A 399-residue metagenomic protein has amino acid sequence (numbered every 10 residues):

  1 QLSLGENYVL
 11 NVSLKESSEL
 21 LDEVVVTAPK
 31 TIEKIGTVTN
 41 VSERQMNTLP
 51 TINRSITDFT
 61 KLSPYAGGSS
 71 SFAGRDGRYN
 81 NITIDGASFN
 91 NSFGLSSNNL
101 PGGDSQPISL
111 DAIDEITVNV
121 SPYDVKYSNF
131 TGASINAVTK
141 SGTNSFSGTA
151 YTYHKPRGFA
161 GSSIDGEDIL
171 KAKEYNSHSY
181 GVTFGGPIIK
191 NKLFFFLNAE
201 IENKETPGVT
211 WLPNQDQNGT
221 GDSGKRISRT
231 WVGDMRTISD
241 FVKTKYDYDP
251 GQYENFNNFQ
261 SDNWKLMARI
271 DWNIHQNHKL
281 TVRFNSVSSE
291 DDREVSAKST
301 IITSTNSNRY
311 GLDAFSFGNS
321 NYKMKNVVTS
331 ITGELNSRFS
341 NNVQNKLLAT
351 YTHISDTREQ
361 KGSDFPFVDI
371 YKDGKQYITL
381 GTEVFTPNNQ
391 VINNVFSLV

Functional and structural regions predicted by a protein language model:
L2-N11, E23-S141, E167-D168, G181-T183 (+1 more regions): Periplasmic N-terminal accessory/gating domains of Gram-negative outer-membrane beta-barrel systems
V41-S42, S97-G102, T117-N119, I164-D168 (+5 more regions): Extracytoplasmic loops and strand-loop junctions of Gram-negative outer membrane beta-barrel proteins
T48, Y123, D168-A172, G185 (+5 more regions): Outer-membrane beta-barrel proteins
S55, G103, I113, F130-G132 (+4 more regions): Transmembrane beta-barrel architecture of outer-membrane proteins
T83, E115, S145-T149, F194-F196 (+3 more regions): Residue-level detector of the transmembrane beta-barrel scaffold of outer-membrane proteins
S121, Y151-K155, E200-E202, N285-V287 (+1 more regions): Outer-membrane beta-barrel pore domains and translocons
K173-R293, N326-E334, F339-Q344: Transmembrane beta-barrel wall of Gram-negative outer-membrane proteins
F259-D262, Q276-V399: Replace "related TpsB outer-membrane translocases also match" with "some related outer-membrane beta-barrels such as
